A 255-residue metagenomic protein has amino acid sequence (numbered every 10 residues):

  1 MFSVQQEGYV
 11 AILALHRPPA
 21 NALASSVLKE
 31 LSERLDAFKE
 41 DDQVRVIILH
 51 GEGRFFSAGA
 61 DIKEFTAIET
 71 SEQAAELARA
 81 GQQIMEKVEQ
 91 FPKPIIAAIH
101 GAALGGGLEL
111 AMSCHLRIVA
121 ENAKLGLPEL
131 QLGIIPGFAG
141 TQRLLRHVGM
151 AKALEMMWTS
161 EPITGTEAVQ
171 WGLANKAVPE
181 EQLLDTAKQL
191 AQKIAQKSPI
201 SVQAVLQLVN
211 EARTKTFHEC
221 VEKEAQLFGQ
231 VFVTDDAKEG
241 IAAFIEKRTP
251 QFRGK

Functional and structural regions predicted by a protein language model:
M1-S3, V10: Extreme N-terminal starter segment of soluble prokaryotic enzymes
G8-H16, K29-E69, E86-A98, L116 (+2 more regions): A structural preference for short, pocket-lining loop segments at secondary-structure junctions
S26-E30, A80, K87, T186 (+4 more regions): Charged catalytic carboxylate motif
A67-R79: A short acidic, glycine-rich active-site loop that binds or catalyzes chemistry on phosphate/adenosine moieties
K87-I200, Q230-T234, E239-A242, R248: Crotonase-fold acyl-CoA enzyme core
T249-K255: Short C-terminal tail/terminal secondary-structure segment of NAD(P)H-dependent dehydrogenase/reductase domains
